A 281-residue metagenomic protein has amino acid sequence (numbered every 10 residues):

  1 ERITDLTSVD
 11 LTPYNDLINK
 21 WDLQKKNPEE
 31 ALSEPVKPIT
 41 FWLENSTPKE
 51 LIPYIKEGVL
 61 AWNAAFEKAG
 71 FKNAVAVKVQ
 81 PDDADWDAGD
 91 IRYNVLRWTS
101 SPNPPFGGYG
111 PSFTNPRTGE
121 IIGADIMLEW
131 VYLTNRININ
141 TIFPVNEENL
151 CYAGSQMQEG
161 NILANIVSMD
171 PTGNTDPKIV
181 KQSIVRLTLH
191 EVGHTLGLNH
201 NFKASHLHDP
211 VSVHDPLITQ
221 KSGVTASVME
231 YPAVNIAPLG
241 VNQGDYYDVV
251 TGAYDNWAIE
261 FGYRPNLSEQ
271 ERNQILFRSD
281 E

Functional and structural regions predicted by a protein language model:
E1-T47, A65, Q80-T175: Auxiliary tRNA-acceptor-end handling modules of aminoacyl-tRNA synthetases
T12, N45, K49-E57, K178-L187: Soluble non-cytosolic domains of exported or imported proteins
E29, N63-A74, P105-F106, V192-F202: Secondary-structure transition/capping motifs at alpha-helix termini and the adjoining loop/turn into the next element
K37-I39, F71-A74, E120, V224-A226: Loop/turn elements at helix/coil->beta-strand transitions in domains of secreted/extracellular proteins
S46-A74: Zn2+-dependent metallopeptidase catalytic core
V79-S101, P105, Q182-L239: The catalytic-center signature of Zn2+-dependent metalloproteases
E120-N138, T188-G193, P238-L239, G244-D245 (+1 more regions): Extended catalytic-interface subdomain
D176-I179, S205-E281: Conserved catalytic/binding loops enriched for acidic/polar residues
